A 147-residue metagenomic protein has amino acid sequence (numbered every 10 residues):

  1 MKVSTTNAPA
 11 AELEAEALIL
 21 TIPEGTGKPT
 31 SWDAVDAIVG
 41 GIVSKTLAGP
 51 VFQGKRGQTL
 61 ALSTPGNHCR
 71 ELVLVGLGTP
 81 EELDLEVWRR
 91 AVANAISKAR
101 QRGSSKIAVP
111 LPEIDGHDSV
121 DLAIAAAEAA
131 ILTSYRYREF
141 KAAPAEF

Functional and structural regions predicted by a protein language model:
M1-F147: N-terminal hydrophobic/helix-forming segments and targeting peptides
